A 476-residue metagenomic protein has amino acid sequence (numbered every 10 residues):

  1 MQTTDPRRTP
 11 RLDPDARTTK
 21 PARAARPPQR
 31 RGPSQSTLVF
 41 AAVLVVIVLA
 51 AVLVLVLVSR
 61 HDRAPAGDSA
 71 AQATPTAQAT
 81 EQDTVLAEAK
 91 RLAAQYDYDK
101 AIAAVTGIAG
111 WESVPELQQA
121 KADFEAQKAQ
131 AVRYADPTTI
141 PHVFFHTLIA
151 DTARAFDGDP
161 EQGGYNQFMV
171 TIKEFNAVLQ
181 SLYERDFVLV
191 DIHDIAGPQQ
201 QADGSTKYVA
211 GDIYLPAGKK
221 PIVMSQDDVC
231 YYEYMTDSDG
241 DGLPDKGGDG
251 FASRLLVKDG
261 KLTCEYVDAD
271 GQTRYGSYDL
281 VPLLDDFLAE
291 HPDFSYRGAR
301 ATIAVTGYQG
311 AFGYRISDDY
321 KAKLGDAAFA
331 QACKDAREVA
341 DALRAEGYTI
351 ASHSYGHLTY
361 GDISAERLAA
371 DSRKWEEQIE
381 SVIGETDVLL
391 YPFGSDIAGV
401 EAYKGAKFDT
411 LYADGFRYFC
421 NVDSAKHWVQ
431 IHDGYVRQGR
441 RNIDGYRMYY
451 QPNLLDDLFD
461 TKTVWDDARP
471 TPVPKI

Functional and structural regions predicted by a protein language model:
M1-P33: N-terminal targeting leaders characterized by basic, low-complexity, disordered sequences that direct proteins
Q29-V46: N-terminal Sec-pathway targeting helices
I47-V52: Alpha-helical transmembrane segments
L53-G67: Hydrophobic single-pass membrane-insertion segments
R63-Q130: N-terminal, intrinsically disordered, polar/charged segments of Gram-positive cell-envelope systems that serve as
V85, F175, D335-A336, K404: Amphipathic coiled-coil/heptad-repeat helices and related helical stalk/stem segments that mediate oligomerization
I102-V105, G110-W111, E125-I195, G204 (+5 more regions): C-terminal active-site subregion of NodB/CE4 polysaccharide deacetylases
T138-G158, K207-Y208, P216-I222, V229-I397 (+1 more regions): Metal-dependent polysaccharide deacetylase catalytic core of the NodB/CE4 family, i.e., the active-site-bearing domain
